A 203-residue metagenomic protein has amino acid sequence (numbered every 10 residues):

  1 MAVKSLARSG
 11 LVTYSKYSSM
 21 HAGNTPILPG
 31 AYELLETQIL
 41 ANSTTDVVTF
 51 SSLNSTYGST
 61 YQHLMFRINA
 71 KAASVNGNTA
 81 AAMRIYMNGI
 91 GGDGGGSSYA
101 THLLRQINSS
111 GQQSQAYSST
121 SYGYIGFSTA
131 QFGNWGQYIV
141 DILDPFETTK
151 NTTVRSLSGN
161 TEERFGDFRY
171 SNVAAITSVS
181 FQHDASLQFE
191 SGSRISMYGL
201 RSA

Functional and structural regions predicted by a protein language model:
A2-A203: Surface-exposed molecular-recognition determinants
